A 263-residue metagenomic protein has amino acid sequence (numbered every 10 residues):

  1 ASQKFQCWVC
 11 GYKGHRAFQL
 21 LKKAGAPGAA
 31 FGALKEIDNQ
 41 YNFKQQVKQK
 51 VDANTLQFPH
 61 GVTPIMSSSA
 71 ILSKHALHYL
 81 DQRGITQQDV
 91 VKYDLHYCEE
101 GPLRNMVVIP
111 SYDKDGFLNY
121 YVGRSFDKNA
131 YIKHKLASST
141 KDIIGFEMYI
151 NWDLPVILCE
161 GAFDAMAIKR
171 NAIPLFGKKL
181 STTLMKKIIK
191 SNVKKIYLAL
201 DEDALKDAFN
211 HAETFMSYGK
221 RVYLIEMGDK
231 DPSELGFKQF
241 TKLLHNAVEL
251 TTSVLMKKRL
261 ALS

Functional and structural regions predicted by a protein language model:
A1-K23, C98-L103, D113, L224-E226: N-terminal single-stranded DNA-binding subdomain of primase/primase-helicase replication proteins
C7, L21, L80, I109 (+5 more regions): Terminal peptide-recognition signature
A24-V108, Y112-D115, I150-N151, K186 (+2 more regions): TOPRIM metal-binding catalytic domain and adjacent DNA-binding surface shared by DnaG-type primases
L34, V222-D231: A generic structural motif
E99-K195: Phosphate-handling DNA/RNA-contact segment within nucleic-acid enzymes
M106-V107, I189-V193, D231-H245: Short, surface-exposed amphipathic charged segments that create phosphate/polyanion-binding patches used for binding
L158, K194-D207: Acidic beta-strand-to-loop metal/phosphate-binding motif
D207-G219: Short, aromatic/basic amphipathic alpha-helical patches
